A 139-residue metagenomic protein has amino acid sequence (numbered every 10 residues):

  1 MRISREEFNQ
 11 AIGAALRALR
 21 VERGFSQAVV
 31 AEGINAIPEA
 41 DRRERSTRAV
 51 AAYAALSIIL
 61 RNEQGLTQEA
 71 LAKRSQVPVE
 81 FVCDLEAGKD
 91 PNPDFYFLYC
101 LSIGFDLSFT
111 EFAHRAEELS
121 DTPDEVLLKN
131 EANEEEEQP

Functional and structural regions predicted by a protein language model:
M1-E22, P38-E63: A short, Lys/Arg-rich alpha-helix, primarily the initiator
A14-V29, G33, A55-R74, C100: Short basic helix-loop element that most often maps to the first helix and adjoining turn of HTH DNA-binding modules
S26, N35-I37, T67, P78 (+2 more regions): Short coil turns linking two alpha-helices in DNA-binding domains
I34-E39, R43, Y96-E111: DNA major-groove recognition helix of helix-turn-helix/homeodomain DNA-binding modules
N35-A36, A40, Q76-N92: Recognition helix of helix-turn-helix/homeodomain-like DNA-binding domains that insert into the DNA major groove
I37-T47, A113-P139: Short, charged recognition helix plus adjacent turn of helix-turn-helix-like nucleic-acid-binding domains
D94-C100, V126-K129: Short Lys/Arg-enriched helix C-cap and helix-to-coil transition segments that create basic nucleic-acid-contact patches
